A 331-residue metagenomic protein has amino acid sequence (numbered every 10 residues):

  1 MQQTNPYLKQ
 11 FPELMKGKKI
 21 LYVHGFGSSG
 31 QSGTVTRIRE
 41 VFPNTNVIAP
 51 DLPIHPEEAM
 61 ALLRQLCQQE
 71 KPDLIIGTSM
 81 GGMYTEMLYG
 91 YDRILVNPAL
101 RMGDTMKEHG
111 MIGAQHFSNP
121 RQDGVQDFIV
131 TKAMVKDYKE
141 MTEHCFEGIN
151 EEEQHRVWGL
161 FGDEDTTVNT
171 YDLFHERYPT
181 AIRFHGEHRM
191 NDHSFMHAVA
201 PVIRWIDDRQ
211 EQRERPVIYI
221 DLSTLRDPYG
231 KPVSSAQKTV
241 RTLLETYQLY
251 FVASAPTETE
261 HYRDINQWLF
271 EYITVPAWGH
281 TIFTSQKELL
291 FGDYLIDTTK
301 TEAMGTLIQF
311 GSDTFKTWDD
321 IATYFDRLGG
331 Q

Functional and structural regions predicted by a protein language model:
T4, L8-K9, T180-V217, T306-Q331: Charged phosphate-binding loop/patch that engages nucleotide di/tri-phosphates or the phosphate backbone of nucleic
P6, Q10, L14-Q69: Active-site catalytic motif of lipid deacylating hydrolases and related acyltransferases
D73-G77, R93-L95, V157-D163, T281-F283 (+2 more regions): Short, hydrophobic beta-strand segments that form beta-sheet elements in well-ordered domains
I76-E86: Gly/Ala-rich beta-loop-alpha elbow adjacent to hydrolase catalytic centers
D92-I94, P98-I206: The alpha/beta-hydrolase serine catalytic core
E211-P232: Asp-based phosphoryl-transfer active-site loop
R213, T259-Q331: C-terminal cap/substrate-recognition subdomain and adjoining C-terminal extension of metal-dependent phosphatase-like
D227-Y250: Short, acidic loop-to-helix structural element flanking the phosphoryl-transfer center in phosphate-processing enzymes
